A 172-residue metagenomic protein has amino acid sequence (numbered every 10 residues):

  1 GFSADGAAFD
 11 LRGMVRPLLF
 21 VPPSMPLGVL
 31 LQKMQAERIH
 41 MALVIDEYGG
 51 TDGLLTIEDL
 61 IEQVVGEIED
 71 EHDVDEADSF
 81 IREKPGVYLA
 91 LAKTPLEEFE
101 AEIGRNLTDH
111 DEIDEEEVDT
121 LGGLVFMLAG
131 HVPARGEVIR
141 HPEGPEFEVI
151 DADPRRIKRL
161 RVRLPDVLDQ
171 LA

Functional and structural regions predicted by a protein language model:
G1-A172: Cytosolic regulatory modules rich in charged/polar residues
